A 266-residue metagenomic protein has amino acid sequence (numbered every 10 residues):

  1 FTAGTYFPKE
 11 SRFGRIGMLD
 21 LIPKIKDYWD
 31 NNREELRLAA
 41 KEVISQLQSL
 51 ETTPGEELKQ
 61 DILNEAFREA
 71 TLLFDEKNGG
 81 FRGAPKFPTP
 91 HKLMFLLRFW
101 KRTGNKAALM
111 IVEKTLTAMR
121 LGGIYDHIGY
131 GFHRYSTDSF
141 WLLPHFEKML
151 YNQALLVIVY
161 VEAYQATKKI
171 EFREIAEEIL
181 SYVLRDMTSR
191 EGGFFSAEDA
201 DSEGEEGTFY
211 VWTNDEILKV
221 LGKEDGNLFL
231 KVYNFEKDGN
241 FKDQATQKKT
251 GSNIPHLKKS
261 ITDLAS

Functional and structural regions predicted by a protein language model:
F1-S266: Replace the tail clause
